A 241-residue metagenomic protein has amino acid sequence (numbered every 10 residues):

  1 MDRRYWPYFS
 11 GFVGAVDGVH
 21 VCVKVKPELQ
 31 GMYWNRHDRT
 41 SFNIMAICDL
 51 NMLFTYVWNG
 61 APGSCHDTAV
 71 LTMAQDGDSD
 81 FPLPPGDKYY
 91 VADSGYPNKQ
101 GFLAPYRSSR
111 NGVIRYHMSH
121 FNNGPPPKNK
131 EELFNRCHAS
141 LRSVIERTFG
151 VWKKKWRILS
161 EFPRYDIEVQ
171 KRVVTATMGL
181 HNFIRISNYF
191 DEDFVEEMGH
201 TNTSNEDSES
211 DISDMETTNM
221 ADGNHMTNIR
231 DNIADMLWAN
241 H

Functional and structural regions predicted by a protein language model:
M1-H241: Short, polybasic Lys/Arg-rich linear motifs in disordered N-terminal/cytosolic regions
